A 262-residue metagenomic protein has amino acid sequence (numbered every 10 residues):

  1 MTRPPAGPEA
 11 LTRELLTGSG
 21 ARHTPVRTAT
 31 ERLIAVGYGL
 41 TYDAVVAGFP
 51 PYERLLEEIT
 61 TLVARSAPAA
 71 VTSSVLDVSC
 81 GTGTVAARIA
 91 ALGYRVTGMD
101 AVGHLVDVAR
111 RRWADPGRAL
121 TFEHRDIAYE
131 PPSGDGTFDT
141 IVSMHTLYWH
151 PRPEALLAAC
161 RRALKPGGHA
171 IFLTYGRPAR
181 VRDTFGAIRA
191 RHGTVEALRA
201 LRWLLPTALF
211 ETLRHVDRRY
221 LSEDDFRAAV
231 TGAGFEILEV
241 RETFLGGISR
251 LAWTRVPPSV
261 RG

Functional and structural regions predicted by a protein language model:
T2-A70, P206-F210, F244: Conserved class I S-adenosyl-L-methionine
L76, T82-Y129: Class I SAM-dependent methyltransferase SAM/SAH-binding core
P132-I141: A short acidic, Gly/Pro-enriched loop at the edge of an enzyme's catalytic core that lines a small-molecule cofactor
T140-R152: A short SAM/SAH-binding and catalytic strip from SAM-dependent methyltransferases
E154-P166: A short glycine-rich, Lys/Arg-flanked "PGG" loop and its adjoining helix->strand segment in the class I
I171-R199: Conserved class I S-adenosyl-L-methionine
D217-A233: Short alpha-helix
A233-G262: Core SAM-dependent methyltransferase catalytic element
